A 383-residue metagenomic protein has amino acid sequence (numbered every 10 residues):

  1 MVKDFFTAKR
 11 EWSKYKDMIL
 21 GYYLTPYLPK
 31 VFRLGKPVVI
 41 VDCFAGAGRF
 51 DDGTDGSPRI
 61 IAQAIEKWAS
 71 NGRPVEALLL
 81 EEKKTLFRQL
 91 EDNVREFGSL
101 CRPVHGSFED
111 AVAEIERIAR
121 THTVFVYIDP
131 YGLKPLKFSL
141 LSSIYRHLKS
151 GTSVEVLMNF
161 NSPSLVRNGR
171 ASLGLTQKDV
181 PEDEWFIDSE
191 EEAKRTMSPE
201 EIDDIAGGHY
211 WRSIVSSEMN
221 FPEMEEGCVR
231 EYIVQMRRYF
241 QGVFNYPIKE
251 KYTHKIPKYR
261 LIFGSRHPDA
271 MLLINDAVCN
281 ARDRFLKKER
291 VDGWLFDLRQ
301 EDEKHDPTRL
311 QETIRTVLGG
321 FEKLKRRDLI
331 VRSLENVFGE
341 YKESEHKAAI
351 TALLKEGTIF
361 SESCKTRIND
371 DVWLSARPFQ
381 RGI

Functional and structural regions predicted by a protein language model:
M1-R327, V331-I383: Class I S-adenosyl-L-methionine-dependent methyltransferase catalytic core
